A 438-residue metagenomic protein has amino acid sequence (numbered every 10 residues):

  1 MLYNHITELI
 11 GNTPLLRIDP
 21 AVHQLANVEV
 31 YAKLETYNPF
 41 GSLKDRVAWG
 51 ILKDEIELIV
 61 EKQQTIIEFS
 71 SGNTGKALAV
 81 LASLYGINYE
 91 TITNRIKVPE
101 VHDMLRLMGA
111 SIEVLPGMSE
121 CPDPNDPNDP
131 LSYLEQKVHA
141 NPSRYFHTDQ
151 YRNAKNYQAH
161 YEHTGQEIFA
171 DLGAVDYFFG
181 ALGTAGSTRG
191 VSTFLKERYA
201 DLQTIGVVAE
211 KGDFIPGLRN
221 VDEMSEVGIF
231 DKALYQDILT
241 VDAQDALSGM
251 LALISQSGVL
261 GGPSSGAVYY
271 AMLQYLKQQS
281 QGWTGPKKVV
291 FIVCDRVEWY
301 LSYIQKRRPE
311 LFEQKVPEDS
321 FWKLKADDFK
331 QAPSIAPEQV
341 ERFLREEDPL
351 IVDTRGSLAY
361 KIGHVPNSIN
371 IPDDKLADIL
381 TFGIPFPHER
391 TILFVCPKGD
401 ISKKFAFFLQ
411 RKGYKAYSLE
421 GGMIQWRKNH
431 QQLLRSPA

Functional and structural regions predicted by a protein language model:
M1-R342, E347-L350, G356-D374, D378-F382 (+4 more regions): PLP-dependent amino-acid enzyme catalytic core
I384-F386: Short, basic/hydrophobic alpha-helical segments
L393-K398: Mid-chain, well-packed structural core segment of small domains
H430-A438: Generic C-terminal helix-cap and adjacent flexible tail
